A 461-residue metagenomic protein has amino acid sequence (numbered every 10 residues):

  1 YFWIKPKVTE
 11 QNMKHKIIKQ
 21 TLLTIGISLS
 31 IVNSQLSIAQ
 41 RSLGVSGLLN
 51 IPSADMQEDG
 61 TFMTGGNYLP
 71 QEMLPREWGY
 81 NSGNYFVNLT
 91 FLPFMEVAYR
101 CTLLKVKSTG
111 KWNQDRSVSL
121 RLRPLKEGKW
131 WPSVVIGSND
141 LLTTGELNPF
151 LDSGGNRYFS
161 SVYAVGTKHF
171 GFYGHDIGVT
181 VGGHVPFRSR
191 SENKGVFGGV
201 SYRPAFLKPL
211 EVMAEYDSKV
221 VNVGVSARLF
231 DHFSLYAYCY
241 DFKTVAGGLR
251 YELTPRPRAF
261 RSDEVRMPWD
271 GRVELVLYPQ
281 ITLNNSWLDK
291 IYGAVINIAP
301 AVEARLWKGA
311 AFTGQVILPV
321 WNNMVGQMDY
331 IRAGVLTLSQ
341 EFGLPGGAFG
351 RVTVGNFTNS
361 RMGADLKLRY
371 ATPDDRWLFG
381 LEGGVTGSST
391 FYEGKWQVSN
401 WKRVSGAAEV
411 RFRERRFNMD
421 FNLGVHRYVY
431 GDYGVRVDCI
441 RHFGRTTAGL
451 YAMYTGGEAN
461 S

Functional and structural regions predicted by a protein language model:
Y1-L43, T254-R266: Cleavable N-terminal export/targeting peptides
A39-V162, F170-G171, H175, P204-L210 (+4 more regions): Transmembrane beta-barrel domains of Gram-negative outer membranes and organellar outer membranes
R41-L43, H232-Y236, Y240-L277, T390 (+3 more regions): Flexible, glycine-rich linker and terminal segments associated with outer-membrane beta-barrel/transport systems
G60-F62, G83-Y85, R116-L120, S160-A164 (+12 more regions): Hydrophobic, lipid-facing positions within transmembrane beta-strands of outer-membrane proteins
G66-Y68, Y99-C101, V134-D140, V179-V185 (+11 more regions): Transmembrane beta-barrel strands of outer-membrane/channel proteins
T143-T144, F172, N222, T358 (+2 more regions): Short beta-strands and strand-coil junctions in structured, solvent-facing domains, enriched
S153-D217, F312, L344-G347, N359 (+1 more regions): Detector for outer-membrane/organellar transmembrane beta-barrel domains, recognizing the amphipathic beta-strand
T254-E303, K308-R361, D365-K402, A407-R411 (+3 more regions): Gram-negative and organellar
